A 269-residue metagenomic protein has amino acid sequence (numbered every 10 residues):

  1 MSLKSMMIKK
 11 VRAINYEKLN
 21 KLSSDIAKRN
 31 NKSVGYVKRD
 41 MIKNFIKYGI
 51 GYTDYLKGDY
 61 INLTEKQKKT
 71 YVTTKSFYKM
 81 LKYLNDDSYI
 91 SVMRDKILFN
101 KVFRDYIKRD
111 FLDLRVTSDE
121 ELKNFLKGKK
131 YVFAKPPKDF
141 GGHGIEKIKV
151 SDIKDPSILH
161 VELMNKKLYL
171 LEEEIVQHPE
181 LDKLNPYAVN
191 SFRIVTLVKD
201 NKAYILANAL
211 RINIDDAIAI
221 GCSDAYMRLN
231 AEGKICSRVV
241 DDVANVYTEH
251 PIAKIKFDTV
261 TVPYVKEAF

Functional and structural regions predicted by a protein language model:
M1-R29, K167-F192: N-terminal start-of-domain structural block
S5-K21, V102, K147-I158, I205-D215 (+1 more regions): Hydrophobic transmembrane alpha-helix bundles
K10-N124, F140: Conserved N-proximal alpha/beta basic substrate-recognition cap immediately N-terminal to, or forming the N-lobe
I26-A27, D110-L112, K147-I148, K256-T259: Charged, low-complexity surface segments at secondary-structure and domain boundaries
G49, G141-I145, S223-Y226: Glycine-centered flexibility motif
T73-Y78, L168-L170, T248-K254: Short amphipathic alpha-helical segments, especially helix-boundary/capping motifs
K79, Y83-F192, L197-N201, F269: Active-site nucleotide/adenylate-binding loops and adjacent lid/helix of ATP-dependent enzymes
N185, V189-A268: ATP-dependent carboxylate/phosphate-activation module, predominantly the ATP-grasp catalytic core and closely related
